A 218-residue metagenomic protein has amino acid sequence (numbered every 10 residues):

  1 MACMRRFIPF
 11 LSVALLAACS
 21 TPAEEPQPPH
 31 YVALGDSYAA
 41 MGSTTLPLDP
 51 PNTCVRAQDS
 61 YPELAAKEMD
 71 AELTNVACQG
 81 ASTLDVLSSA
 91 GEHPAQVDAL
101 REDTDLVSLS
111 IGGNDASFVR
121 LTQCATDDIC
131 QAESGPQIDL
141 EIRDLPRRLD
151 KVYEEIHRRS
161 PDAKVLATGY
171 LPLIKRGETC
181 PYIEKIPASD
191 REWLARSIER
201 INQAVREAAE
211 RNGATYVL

Functional and structural regions predicted by a protein language model:
R5-F10: Sec-dependent signal peptide recognition, specifically the positively charged N-region followed immediately by
L16-A18: C-terminal motif of bacterial Sec signal peptides marking the signal peptidase cleavage site
S20-P22: Bacterial signal peptide processing site
E24-A77: Serine-esterase "nucleophile elbow" of acetyl-processing enzymes
H30-G35, A39-A40, E72-A77, D105-S110 (+3 more regions): Structural recognition of the beta-strand scaffold that forms the well-ordered cores of secreted hydrolase catalytic
A65-E72, R148-L166, R200-L218: A structural motif corresponding to the C-terminal end of an alpha-helix and its immediate exit/capping segment
D85, E92-E141, P172: Oxyanion-hole/transition-state-stabilizing segment in secreted/luminal serine hydrolases and related acyltransferases
K175-L218: Substrate-gating cap/lid alpha-helix
